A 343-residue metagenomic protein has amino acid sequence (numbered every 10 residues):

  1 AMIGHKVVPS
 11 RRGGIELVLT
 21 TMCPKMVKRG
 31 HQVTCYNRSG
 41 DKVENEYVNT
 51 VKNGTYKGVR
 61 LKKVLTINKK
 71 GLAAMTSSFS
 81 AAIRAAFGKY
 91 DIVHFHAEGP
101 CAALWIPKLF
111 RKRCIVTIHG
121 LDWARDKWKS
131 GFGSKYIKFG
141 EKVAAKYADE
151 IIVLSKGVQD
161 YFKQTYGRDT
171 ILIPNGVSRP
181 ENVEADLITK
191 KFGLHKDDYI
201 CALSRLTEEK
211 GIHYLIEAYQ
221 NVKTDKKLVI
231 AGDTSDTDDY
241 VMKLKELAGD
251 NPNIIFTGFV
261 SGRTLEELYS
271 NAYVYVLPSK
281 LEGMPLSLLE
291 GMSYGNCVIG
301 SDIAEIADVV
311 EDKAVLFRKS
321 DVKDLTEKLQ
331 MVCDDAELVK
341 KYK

Functional and structural regions predicted by a protein language model:
A1, I152, G193-K210, I216-K223 (+1 more regions): Conserved donor-binding/catalytic core segment of Leloir-type glycosyltransferases
I83-A86, L109, G133-I151, L244: Membrane-proximal helix-turn-helix segments that form the acceptor-binding/catalytic region of lipid-linked
R113, A124-V143, V183: Nucleotide-sugar donor phosphate/pyrophosphate-binding loop at the beta->alpha transition of glycosyltransferases
V241-R263: Nucleotide-activated donor-binding/catalytic signature segment of Leloir-type glycosyltransferases, i.e., the conserved
F259-V260, E267-A272: Short alpha-helical donor nucleotide-sugar binding micro-motif in glycosyltransferases
K280: Aromatic "clamp/platform" in nucleotide-sugar-dependent glycosyltransferases that forms part of the donor/acceptor
S293, C297-G300: Short hydrophobic beta-strand element within catalytic cores of glycosyltransferases and related nucleotide-activated
V315-V322, Q330-E337: Conserved acidic donor-binding segment of nucleotide-sugar-dependent glycosyltransferases
